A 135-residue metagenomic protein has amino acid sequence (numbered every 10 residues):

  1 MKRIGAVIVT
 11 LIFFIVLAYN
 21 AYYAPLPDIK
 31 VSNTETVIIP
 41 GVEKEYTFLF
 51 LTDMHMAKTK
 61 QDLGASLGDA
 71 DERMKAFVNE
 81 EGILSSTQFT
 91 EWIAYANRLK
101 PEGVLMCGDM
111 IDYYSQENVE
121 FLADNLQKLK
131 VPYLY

Functional and structural regions predicted by a protein language model:
M1-F13: N-terminal Sec-pathway targeting helices
V7, D62, Q116-E117, Y135: A generic structural micro-environment signature that highlights single residues at secondary-structure boundaries
L17-Q116: N-terminal active-site segment of His-dependent metallophosphoesterases
F50, L134-Y135: A structural signal for short, well-ordered beta-strand segments and their strand-loop junctions that often border
N118-L122: Charged helix-capping and loop-helix junction motifs
L129-Y133: A short helix->loop->beta-strand "cap" motif at the edges of active sites that frequently abuts
